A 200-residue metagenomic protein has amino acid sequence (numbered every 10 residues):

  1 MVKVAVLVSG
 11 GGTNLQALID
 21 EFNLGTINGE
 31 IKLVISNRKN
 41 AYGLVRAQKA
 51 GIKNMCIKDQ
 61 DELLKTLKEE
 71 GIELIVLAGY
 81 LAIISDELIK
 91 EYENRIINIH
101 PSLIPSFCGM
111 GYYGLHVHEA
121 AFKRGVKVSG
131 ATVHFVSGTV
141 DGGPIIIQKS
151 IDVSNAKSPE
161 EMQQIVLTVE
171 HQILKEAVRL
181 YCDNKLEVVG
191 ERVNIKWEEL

Functional and structural regions predicted by a protein language model:
M1-L200: One-carbon transfer enzymes
